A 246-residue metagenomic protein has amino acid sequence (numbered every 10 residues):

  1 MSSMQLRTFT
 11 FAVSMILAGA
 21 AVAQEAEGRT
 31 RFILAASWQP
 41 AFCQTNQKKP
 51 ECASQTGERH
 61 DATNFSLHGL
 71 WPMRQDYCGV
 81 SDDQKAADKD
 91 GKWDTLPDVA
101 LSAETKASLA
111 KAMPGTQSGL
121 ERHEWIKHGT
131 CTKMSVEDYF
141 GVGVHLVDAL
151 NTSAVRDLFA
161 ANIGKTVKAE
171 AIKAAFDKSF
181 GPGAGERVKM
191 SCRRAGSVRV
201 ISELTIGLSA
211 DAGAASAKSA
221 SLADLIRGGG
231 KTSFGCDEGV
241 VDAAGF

Functional and structural regions predicted by a protein language model:
M1-T10: Bacterial N-terminal signal peptides that target proteins for export
T10-A12, G235: Compositionally biased, low-structure terminal segments
A18-A20: N-terminal signal peptide c-region/cleavage motif recognized by signal peptidases
Q24-E51: N-terminal module-boundary/linker segments of secreted carbohydrate-active enzymes
K48-F246: Domain-level detector of nuclease and nuclease-like folds in predominantly extracellular/periplasmic contexts
